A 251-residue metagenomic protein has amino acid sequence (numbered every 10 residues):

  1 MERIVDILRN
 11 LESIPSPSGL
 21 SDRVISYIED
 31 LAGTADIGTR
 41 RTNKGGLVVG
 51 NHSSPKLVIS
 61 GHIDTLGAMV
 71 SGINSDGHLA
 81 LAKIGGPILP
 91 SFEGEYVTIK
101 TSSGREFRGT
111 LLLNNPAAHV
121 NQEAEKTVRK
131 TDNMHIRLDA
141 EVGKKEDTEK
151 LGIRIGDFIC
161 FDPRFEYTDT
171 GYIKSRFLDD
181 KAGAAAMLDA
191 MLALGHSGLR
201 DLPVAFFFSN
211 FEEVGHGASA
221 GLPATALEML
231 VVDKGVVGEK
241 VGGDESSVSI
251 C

Functional and structural regions predicted by a protein language model:
M1-C251: N-terminal hydrophobic/helix-forming segments and targeting peptides
